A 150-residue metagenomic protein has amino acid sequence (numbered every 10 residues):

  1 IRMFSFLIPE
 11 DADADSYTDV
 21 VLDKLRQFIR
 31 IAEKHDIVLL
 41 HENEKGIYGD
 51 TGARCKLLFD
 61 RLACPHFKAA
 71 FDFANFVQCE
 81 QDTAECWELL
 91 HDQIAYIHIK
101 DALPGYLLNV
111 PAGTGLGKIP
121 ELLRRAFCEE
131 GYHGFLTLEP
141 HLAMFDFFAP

Functional and structural regions predicted by a protein language model:
I1-A69, Q78-E80: Active-site acidic/histidine proton-transfer and metal-coordination neighborhood in alpha/beta enzyme cores
R30, T51-F71, F76-P150: Histidine-acidic metal/acid-base catalytic patches
